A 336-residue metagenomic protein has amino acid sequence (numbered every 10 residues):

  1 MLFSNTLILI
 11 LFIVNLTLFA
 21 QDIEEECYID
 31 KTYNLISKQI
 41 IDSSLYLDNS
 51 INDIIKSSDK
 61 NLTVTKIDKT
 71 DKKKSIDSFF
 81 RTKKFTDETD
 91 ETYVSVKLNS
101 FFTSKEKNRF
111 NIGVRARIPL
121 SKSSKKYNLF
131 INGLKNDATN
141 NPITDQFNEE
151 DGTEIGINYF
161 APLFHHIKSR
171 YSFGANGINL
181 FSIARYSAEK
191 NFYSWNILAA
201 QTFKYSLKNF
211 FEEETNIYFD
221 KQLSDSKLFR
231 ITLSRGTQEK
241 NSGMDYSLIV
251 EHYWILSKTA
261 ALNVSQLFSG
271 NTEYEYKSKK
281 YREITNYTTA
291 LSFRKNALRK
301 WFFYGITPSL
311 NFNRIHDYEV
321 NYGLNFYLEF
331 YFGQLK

Functional and structural regions predicted by a protein language model:
L2-I10: Sec-dependent signal peptide recognition, specifically the positively charged N-region followed immediately by
L11-A20: Hydrophobic h-region of N-terminal signal peptides that target proteins for export in Gram-negative bacteria
Q21-K336: Transmembrane beta-barrel domains of bacterial outer-membrane proteins
